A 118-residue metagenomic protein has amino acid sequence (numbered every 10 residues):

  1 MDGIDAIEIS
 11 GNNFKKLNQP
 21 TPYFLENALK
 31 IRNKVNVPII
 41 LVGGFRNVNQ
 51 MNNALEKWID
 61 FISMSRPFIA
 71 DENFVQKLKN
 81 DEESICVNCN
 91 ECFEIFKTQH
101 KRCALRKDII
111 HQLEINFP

Functional and structural regions predicted by a protein language model:
M1-P118: Flavin-dependent oxidoreductase catalytic cores
